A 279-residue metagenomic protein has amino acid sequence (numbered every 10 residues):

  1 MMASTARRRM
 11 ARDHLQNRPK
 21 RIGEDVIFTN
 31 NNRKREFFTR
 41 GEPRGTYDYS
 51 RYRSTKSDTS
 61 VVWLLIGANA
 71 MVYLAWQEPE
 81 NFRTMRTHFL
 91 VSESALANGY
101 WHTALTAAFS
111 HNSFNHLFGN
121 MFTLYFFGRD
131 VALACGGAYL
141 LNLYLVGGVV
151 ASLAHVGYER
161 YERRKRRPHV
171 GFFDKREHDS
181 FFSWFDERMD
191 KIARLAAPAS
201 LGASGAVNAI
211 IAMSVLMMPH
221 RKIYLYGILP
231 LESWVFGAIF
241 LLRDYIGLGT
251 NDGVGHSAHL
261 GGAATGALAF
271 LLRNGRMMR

Functional and structural regions predicted by a protein language model:
T5-R279: A detector for small-residue-rich transmembrane helices and their helix-helix packing motifs
